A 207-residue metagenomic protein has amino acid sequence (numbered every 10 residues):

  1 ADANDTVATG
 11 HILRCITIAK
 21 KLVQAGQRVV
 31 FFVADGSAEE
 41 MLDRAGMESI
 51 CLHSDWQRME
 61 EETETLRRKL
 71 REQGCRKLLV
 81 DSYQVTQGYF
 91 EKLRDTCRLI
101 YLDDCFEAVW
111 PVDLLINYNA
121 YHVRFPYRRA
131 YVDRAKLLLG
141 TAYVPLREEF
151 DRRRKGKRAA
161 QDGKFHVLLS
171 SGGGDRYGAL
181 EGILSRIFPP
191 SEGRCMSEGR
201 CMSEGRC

Functional and structural regions predicted by a protein language model:
A3-T9, R14, I18-K21, A34-D133 (+1 more regions): Active-site and donor-binding regions of nucleotide-sugar-utilizing enzymes
I18-Q27, R186-S191: A short, Lys/Arg-enriched amphipathic alpha-helix followed by its capping loop at the start of a domain
A25-Q27, Q57-E60, F106-A108, P126-A130 (+4 more regions): Short, surface-exposed, polar/charged, turn-prone segments marking secondary-structure boundaries
Q27-V30, E48, R98, H166 (+1 more regions): Residues at the starts of beta-strands that form the adenosine-phosphate
P111-Y177: A nucleotide-sugar donor-handling region in carbohydrate enzymes
R154-C207: Donor-nucleotide binding loops and adjacent catalytic segments primarily of GT-B fold Leloir glycosyltransferases
